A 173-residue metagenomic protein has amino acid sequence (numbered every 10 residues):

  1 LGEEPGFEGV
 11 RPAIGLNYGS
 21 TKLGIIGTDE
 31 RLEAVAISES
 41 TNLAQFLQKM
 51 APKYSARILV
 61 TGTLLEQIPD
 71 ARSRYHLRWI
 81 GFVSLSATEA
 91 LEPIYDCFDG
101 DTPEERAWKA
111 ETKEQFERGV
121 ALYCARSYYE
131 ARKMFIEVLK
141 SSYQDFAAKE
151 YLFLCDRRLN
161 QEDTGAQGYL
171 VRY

Functional and structural regions predicted by a protein language model:
L1-E39, T63, P69, T88-P93: Catalytic core of nucleotidyl cyclases, primarily class III adenylyl/guanylyl cyclases
T21, P52-A125, E130, I136-E137 (+2 more regions): Cytosolic regulatory/linker segments at or just downstream of nucleotide-handling modules in signal-transduction
L43-A44: Structural preference for long, well-ordered alpha-helical segments in enzyme cores
